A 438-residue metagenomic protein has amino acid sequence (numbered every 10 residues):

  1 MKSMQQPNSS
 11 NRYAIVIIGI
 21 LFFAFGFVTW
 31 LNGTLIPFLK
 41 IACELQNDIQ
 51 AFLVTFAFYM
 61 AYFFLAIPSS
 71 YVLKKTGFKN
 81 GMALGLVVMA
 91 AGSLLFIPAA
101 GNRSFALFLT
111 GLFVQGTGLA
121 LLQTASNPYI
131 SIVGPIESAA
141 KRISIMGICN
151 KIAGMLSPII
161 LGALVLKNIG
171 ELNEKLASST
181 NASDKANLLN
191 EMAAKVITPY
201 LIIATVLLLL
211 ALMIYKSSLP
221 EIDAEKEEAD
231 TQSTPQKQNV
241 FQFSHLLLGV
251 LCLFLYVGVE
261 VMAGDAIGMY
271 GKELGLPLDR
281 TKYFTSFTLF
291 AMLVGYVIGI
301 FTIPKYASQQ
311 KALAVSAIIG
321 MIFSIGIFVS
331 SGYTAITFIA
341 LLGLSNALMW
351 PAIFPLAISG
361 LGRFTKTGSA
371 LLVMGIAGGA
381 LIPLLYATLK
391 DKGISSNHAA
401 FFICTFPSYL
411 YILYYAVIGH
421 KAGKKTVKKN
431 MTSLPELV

Functional and structural regions predicted by a protein language model:
Y13-I41, S126, S157, A263-G271: Extracytoplasmic
N32-I36, P158, G162, L166 (+1 more regions): Extracytoplasmic gate region of multi-pass secondary transporters
F52-Y71, S286-G299: Central cavity-lining transmembrane alpha-helices of secondary-active solute carriers, predominantly the Major
L65-F78, G295-S308, K390: Helix-to-loop junctions at the C-terminal end of transmembrane segments in multipass secondary transporters
V87-N102, I318-S331: C-terminal ends and interior cores of transmembrane alpha-helices in multi-pass membrane transporters/permeases
F105-L122, T334-M349: Hydrophobic core of transmembrane alpha-helices in multi-pass small-molecule transporters, especially MFS/SLC-type
L119, S138-L172, A370-P383: Glycine-rich segments within core transmembrane alpha-helices of 12-TM secondary carriers
L121-P135, A347-G362: Intracellular juxtamembrane helix-capping segments at the cytosolic ends of symmetry-related transmembrane helices
